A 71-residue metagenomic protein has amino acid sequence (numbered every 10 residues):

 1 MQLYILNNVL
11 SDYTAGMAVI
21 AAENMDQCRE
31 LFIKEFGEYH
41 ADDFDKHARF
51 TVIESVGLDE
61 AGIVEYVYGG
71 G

Functional and structural regions predicted by a protein language model:
M1, A22-Q27, L31: A short, structured loop/turn motif at beta-sheet edges
M1-A15: Short aromatic-glycine-(Arg/Gly/Cys) micro-motifs in beta-strand/loop hairpins
Y4-L6, V19, I53: Short beta-strand element of the conserved SAM-dependent methyltransferase core
S11, M25-D26, L58-D59: Compositionally biased, intrinsically disordered low-complexity regions
T14-E23: A short, exposed loop/beta-hairpin motif centered on an aromatic-Gly-Thr core
K34-G71: Short, mixed-charge low-complexity intrinsically disordered segments
